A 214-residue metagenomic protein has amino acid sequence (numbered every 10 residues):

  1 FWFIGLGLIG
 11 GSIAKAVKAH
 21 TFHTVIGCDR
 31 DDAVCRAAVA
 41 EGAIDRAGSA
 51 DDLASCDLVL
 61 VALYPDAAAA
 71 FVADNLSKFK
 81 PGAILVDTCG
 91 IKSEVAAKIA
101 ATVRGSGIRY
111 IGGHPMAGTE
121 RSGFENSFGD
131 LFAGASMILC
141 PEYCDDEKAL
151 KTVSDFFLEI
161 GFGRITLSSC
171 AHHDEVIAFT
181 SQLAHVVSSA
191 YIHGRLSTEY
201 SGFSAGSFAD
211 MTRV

Functional and structural regions predicted by a protein language model:
F1-A50, A54: NAD(P)+-binding Rossmann beta1-loop-alpha1 motif at the extreme N-terminus of oxidoreductases
I26-C28, G48, V86, I111 (+2 more regions): Hydrophobic/aromatic beta-strand patches that form the interior of the parallel beta-sheet core in alpha/beta enzyme
A33-V34, A67, K92-V95: Conserved short alpha-helix immediately C-terminal to the canonical SAM/SAH-binding motif I of Rossmann-like
I44, C56, G82, G134-A135: Short, well-ordered alpha-helix to beta-strand connector turns
A50-F79, A83-V86: Rossmann-like NAD(P)-binding element
D74-E125: Rossmann-like NAD(P)(H) cofactor-binding subdomain of soluble oxidoreductases
L131-R213: Internal alpha-helical scaffold of NAD(P)-dependent oxidoreductase catalytic cores
